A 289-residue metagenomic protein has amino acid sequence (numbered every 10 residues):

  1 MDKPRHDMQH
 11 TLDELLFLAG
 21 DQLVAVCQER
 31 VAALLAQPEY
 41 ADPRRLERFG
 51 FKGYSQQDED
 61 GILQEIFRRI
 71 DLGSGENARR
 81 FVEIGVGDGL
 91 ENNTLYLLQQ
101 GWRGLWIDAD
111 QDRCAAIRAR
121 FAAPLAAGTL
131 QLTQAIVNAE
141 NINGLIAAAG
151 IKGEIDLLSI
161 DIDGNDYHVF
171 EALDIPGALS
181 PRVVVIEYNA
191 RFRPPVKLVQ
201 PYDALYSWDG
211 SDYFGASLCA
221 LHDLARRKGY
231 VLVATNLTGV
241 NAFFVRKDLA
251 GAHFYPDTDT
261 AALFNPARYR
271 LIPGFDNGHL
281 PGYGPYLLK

Functional and structural regions predicted by a protein language model:
M1-E47: Membrane-proximal basic amphipathic "stem/tether" segments
R5-L18, R44, D60-E65, N165-I175: Short charge-dense sequence patches
V24-V26, Q37, G61-I62, G144 (+2 more regions): A broad, low-specificity signal for short, low-complexity segments enriched in glycine/proline and polar/charged
V31-Q37, G89, R191-P195: Short hydrophobic/aromatic-rich motifs at helix boundaries and adjacent loops
A41-R45, E76, A204: Generic signal for short, ordered secondary-structure residues within or immediately flanking folded domains
E47, F51-A148, G153, L157-I160 (+3 more regions): SAM cofactor-binding core of SAM-dependent methyltransferases, primarily the Rossmann-like beta-alpha-beta module
A78, E83, Y96, W102-R103 (+2 more regions): Conserved acidic-Pro-Pro-aromatic motif
